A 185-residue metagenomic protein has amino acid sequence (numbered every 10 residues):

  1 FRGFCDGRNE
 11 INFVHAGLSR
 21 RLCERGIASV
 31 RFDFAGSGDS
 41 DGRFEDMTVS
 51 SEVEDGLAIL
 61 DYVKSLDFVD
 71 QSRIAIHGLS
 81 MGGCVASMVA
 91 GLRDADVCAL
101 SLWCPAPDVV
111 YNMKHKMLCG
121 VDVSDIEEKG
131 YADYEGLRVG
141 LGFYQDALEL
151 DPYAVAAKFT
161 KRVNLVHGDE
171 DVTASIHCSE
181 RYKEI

Functional and structural regions predicted by a protein language model:
F1-D33: Short, surface-exposed "cap/lid" segments of acyl-processing enzymes
F1-F4, S80, G168: Glycine-rich His-Gly loop
L22, V89-A90: Aromatic pocket-lining residues of Rossmann-like dinucleotide-binding sites
D33-M47: Glycine-rich "HGGG/HGxG" loop immediately N-terminal to the catalytic nucleophile of the alpha/beta-hydrolase
D46-D67: Alpha/beta-hydrolase active-site loop
F68-S80: Alpha/beta-hydrolase fold nucleophile elbow
G78-M88: Glycine-rich nucleophile elbow surrounding the catalytic serine of serine-hydrolase chemistry
G91, A95-I185: The alpha/beta-hydrolase serine catalytic core
